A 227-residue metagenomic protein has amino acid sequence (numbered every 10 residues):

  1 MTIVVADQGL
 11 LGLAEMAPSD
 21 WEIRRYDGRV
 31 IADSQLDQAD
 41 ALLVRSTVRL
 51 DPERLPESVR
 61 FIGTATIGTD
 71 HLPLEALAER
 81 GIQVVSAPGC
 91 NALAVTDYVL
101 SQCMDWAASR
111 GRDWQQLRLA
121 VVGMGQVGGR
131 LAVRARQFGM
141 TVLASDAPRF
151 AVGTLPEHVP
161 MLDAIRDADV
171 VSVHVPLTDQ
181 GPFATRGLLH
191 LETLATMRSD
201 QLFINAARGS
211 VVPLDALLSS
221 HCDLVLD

Functional and structural regions predicted by a protein language model:
M1-A39, L143: N-terminal glycine-/charge-rich "phosphate-binding" loop or analogous flexible N-terminal tail
D7, V44-R45, A65, S172-L177 (+1 more regions): Short, well-ordered coil/turn residues at beta-beta hairpins and beta-strand->alpha-helix junctions within
D20-W21, Q38-D40, V59, G139 (+3 more regions): Short, well-ordered alpha-helix to beta-strand connector turns
D40-R112: Phosphate/diphosphate ligand-binding glycine-rich loop within oxidoreductases
L50-R54, F150-D227: Rossmann-like adenosine-cofactor binding region
V59, Q115-L119, L191, D200: Phosphate-coordination loops involved in phosphoryl transfer and adenosine-cofactor binding
Q102-G139, V159-M161: Glycine-rich NAD(P)-binding loop of Rossmann-like domains
Q137-T154: NAD(P)-binding Rossmann-fold cofactor-contacting core
